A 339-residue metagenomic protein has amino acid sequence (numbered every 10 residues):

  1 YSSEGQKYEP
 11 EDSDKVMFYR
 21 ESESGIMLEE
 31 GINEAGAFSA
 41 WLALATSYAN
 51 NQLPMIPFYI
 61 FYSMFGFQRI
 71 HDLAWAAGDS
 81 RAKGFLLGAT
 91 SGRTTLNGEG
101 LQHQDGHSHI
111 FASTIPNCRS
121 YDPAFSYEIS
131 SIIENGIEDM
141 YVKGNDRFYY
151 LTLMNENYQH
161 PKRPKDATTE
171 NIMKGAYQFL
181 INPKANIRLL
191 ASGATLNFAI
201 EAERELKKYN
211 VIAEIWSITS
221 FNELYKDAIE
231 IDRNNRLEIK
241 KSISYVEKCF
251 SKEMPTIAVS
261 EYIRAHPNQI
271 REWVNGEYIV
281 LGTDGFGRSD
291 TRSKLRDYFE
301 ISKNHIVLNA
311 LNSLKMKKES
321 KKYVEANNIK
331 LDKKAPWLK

Functional and structural regions predicted by a protein language model:
Y1-F111, E128-E134, I200, P267-N268: Thiamine diphosphate
V16-M17, F38, N50-Q52, T94-H103 (+4 more regions): Thiamine diphosphate
F58, F85-L87, R119-D122, E214-W216: Short hydrophobic alpha-helical runs that function as membrane-insertion/retention elements
